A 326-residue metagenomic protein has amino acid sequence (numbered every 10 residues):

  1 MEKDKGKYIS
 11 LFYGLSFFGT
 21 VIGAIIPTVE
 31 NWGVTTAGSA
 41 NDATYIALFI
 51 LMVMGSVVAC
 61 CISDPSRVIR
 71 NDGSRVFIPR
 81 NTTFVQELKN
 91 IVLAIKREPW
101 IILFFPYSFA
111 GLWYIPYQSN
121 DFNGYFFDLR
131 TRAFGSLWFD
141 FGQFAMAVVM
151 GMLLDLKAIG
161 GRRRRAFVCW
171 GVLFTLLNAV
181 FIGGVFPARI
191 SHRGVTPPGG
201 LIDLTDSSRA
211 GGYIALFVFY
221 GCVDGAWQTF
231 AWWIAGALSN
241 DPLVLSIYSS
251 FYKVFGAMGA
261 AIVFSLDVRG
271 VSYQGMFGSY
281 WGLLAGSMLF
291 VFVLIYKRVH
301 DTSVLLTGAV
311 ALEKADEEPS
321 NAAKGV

Functional and structural regions predicted by a protein language model:
E2-A40, T44-G55, Y107, G111 (+3 more regions): Glycine-rich segments within core transmembrane alpha-helices of 12-TM secondary carriers
L11-F17, N41-I62, Y107-S108, G171-V180 (+1 more regions): Symmetry-related core transmembrane helices of the 12-TM Major Facilitator Superfamily/SLC fold
N31-V92: Short, flexible helix-coil linker/hinge segments at the edges of structured domains or between repeats
T35, A40, A158-R165, N240 (+1 more regions): A helix-boundary/kink motif common to multi-pass secondary transporters, especially Major Facilitator Superfamily
M54, I62, R75-S249: Membrane-interfacial loop- and helix-cap regions that link adjacent transmembrane helices in polytopic membrane proteins
C60-R75, P187-S191, V293-L305: Helix-loop junctions on the cytosolic side of multi-pass membrane transporters, especially the intracellular loop
V68-F84, H300-V326: Intrinsically disordered, low-complexity terminal tails of fungal membrane proteins
A215-V254, M258-S265, V271-G282, S287-V293: C-terminal transmembrane module of eukaryotic multi-pass membrane proteins
